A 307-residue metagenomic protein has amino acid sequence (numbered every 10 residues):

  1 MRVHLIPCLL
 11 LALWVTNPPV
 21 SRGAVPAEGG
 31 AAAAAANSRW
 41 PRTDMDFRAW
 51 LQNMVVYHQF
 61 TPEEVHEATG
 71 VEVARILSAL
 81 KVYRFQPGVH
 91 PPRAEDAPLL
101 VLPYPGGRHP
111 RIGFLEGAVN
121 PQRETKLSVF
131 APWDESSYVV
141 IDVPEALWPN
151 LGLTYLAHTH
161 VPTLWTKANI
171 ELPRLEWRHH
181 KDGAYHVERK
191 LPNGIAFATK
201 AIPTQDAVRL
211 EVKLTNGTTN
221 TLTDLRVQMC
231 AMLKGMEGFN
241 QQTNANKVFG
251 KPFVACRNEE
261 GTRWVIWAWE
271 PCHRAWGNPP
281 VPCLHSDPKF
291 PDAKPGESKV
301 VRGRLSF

Functional and structural regions predicted by a protein language model:
I6-P18: Bacterial N-terminal signal peptides
D44-Q59: Short, amphipathic alpha-helical "recognition" segments used to contact nucleic acids or chromatin
T69-A79: Short, basic interhelical loop/turn and adjoining N-cap of the next helix at nucleic-acid- or acidic-partner-contacting
P87-Y104: Short Lys/Arg-enriched helix C-cap and helix-to-coil transition segments that create basic nucleic-acid-contact patches
V101-R174: Acidic-aromatic substrate-binding/catalytic surfaces of carbohydrate-active enzymes
L153-Q205, T221: Extended, loop-rich substrate-binding clefts of extracytoplasmic carbohydrate-active enzymes
H160-L172, E176-H179, G261-F307: Beta-strand-rich recognition/accessory modules
P203-T243: Acidic (Asp/Glu-rich), glycine- and aromatic
